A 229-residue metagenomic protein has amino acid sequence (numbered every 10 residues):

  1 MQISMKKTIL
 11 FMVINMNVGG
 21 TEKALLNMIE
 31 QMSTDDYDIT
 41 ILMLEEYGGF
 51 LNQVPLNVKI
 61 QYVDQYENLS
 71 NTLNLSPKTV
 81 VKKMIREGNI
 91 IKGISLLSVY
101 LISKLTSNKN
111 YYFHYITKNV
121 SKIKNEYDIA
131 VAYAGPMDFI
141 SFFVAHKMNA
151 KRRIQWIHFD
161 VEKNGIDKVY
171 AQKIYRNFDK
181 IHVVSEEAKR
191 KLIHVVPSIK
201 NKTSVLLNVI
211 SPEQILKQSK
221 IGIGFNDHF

Functional and structural regions predicted by a protein language model:
S4, K118-A130, F139-I154, Q172-K173: Glycosyltransferases and closely related glycan-assembly transferases that use nucleotide-activated donors
V13-L26: A short, glycine/small-residue-rich beta-strand->loop->alpha-helix junction that serves as a flexible
N17-V18, D35-L105, T203: N-terminal strand-loop element at the rim of the active site of nucleotide-sugar-dependent glycosyltransferases
Y47, P136-M137, E187-K189: Alpha-helix capping/helix-boundary segments
I85-I129, Y133, M137: Conserved nucleotide-sugar donor-binding subdomain of glycosyltransferases
Y111-T117, F139-S141, H158-I174: Nucleotide-sugar donor phosphate/pyrophosphate-binding loop at the beta->alpha transition of glycosyltransferases
R152-H158, E162, R176-K217: Donor nucleotide-sugar binding/catalytic pocket of nucleotide-sugar-dependent glycosyltransferases
I215-F229: A short helix/loop element that forms part of the nucleotide-sugar donor recognition site in Leloir-type
